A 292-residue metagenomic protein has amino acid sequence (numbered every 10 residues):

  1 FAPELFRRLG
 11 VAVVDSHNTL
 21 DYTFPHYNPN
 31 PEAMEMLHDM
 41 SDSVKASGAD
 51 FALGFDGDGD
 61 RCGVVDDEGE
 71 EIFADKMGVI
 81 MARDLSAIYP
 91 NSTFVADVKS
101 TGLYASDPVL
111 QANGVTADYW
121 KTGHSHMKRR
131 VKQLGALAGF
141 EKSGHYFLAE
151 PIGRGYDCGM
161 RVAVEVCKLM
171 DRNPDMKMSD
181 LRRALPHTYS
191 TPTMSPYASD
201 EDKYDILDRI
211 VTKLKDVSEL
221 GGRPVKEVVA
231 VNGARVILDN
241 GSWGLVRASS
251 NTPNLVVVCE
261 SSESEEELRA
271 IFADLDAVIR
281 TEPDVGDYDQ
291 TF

Functional and structural regions predicted by a protein language model:
F1-L5, P25-N28, C62-E68, A105-A112 (+2 more regions): Short acidic, glycine/serine/threonine-rich loops at helix termini
P3, R7, L37-K45, V79-S86 (+3 more regions): Predominant activation on well-ordered alpha-helical scaffold segments within soluble catalytic domains
E4-V65: N-terminal small/polar loop signature for handling phosphorylated ligands or for N-terminal nucleophile
V11-H17, E71-K76, G114-T122: Short hydrophobic/aromatic-enriched beta-strand-loop microsegments
L20-F24, R61, V79-A82, G102-L103 (+2 more regions): Short gly/pro/ser/thr-enriched loop/turn and capping motifs at secondary-structure boundaries
N30-M34, E71, N113, A136-A138: Short, hinge-like loop/turn segments at secondary-structure boundaries
D39-V115: Replace "Mg2+/Mn2+-dependent" with "divalent metal-dependent
Y89-V258, E263-F292: Phosphate-binding and adjacent anionic-ligand microenvironments
